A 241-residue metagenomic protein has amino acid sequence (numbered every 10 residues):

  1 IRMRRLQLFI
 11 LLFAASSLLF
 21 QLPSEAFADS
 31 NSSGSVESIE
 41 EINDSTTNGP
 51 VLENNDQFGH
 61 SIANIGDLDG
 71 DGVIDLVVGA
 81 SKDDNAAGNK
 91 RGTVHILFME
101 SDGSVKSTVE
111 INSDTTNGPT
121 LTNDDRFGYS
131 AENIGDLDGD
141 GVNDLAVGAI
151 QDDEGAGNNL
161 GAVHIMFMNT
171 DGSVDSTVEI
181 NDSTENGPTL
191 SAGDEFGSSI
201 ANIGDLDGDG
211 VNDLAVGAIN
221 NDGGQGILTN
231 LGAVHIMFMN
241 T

Functional and structural regions predicted by a protein language model:
I1-R4: N-terminal secretory signal peptides that target proteins for export/translocation
L6-F9, L19-T241: Conserved beta-strand/short-helix segments that make up beta-rich extracellular adhesion/recognition modules
L12-A15: Short, linear, compositionally biased motifs with a strong N-terminal bias
